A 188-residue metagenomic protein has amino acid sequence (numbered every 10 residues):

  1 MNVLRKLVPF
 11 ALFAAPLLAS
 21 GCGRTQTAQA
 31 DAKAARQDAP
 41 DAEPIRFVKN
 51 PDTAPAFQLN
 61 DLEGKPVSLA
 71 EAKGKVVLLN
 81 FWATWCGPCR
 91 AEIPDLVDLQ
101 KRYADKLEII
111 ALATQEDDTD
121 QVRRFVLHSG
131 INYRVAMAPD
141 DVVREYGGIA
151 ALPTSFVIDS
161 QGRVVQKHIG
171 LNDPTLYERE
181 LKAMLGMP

Functional and structural regions predicted by a protein language model:
M1-A56, E180, M187-P188: N-terminal targeting signals for export/organelle localization
R46-P51, A56-V77, Y103, Y146: A short beta-strand-turn-helix
K73, F81-D98: Conserved redox-active cysteine motifs that mediate thiol-disulfide chemistry, especially di-cysteine Cys-X(1-2)-Cys
V76-V77, L107, P153: Alpha/beta-hydrolase fold active-site loops
L78-N80, A111-A113, V157: Hydrophobic beta-strand core positions in alpha/beta domains
R90-S129, A138-E145: Structural microenvironment flanking redox-active thiols in thiol-disulfide oxidoreductases
R124-I131, M137-M184: Thiol/disulfide oxidoreductase modules built on the thioredoxin-like
